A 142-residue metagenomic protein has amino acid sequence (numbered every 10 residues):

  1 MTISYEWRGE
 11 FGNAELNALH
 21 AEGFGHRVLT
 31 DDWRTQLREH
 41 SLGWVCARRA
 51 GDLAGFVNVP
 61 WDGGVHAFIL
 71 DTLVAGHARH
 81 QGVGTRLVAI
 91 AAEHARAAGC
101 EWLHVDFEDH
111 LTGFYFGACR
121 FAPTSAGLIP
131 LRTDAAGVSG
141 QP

Functional and structural regions predicted by a protein language model:
M1-D32, C46, G137-P142: Short amphipathic alpha-helix that is part of the acyltransferase structural core
D31-L73: A conserved beta-strand-loop-helix scaffold within acyl/acetyltransferase catalytic domains
A78, G82-I90: Conserved acetyl-CoA pyrophosphate-binding loop and the N-cap/start of the following alpha-helix in GNAT-like
A95-F107: Conserved GNAT acetyl-CoA-binding A-motif
H104-G113, I129-D134: Conserved beta-strand-loop-alpha-helix junction that forms the acyl-donor binding cleft
F116-A126: Conserved acetyl-CoA-binding loop of GNAT-fold acetyltransferases
